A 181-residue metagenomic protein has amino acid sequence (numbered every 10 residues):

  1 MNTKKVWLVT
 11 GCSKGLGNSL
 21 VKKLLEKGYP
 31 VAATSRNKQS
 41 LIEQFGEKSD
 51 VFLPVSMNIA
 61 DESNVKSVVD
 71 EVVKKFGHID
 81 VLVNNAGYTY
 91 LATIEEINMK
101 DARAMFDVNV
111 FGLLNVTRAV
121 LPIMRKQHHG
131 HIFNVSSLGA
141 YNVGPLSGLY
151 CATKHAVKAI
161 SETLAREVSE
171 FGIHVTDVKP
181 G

Functional and structural regions predicted by a protein language model:
S13-K14: Conserved glycine-rich cofactor-binding loop
K27-I42: Conserved glycine-rich Rossmann-like NAD(P)H-binding loop of the short-chain dehydrogenase/reductase
M57-S67, M99: The beta1-alpha1 cofactor-binding region of Rossmann-like NAD(H)/NADP(H)-dependent oxidoreductases
E71-N84, Y90: A glycine-rich helix->loop->beta "capping" turn within Rossmann-like NAD(P)(H)-dependent oxidoreductase domains
T93-I94, D101-R103: Substrate-binding pocket helix/loop in short-chain dehydrogenase/reductase
T117, T153: Active-site helix of classical SDR
S137: Residue(s) in the substrate-gating loop at a strand-loop-helix junction that position the organic substrate next
